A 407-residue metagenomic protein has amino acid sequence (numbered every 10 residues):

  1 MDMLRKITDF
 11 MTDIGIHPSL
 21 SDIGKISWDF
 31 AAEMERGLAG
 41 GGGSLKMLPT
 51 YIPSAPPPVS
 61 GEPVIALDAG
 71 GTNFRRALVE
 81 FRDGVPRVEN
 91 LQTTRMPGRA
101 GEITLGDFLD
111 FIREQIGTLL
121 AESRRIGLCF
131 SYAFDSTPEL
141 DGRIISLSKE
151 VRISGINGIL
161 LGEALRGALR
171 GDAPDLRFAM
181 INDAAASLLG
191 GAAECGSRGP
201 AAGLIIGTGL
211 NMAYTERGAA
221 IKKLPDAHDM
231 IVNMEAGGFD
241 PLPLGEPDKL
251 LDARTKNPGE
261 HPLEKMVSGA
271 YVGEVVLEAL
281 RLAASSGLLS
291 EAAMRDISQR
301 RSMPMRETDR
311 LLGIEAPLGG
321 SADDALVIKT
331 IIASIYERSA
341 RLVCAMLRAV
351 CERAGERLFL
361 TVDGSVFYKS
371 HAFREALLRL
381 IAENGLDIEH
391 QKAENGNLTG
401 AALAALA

Functional and structural regions predicted by a protein language model:
M1-R125, R170, A193-E194, G238 (+1 more regions): ATP-binding/phosphotransfer module of carbohydrate and carboxylate kinases, centering on a glycine-rich
E62-D68, R125-G127, R177-A179, A201-I205 (+3 more regions): Short glycine-aspartate micro-motif
F74, A133-T137, L210-A213, P241 (+1 more regions): Short, acidic Gly/Pro/Ser/Thr-rich loop/turn segments
L78-E80, C129-F130, N182, I205-G207 (+1 more regions): Glycine-rich, histidine-containing beta strand-loop boundary motifs that form or position
P86, E150-S154, L189-V275: Glycine-rich phosphate-binding loop of actin/hexokinase-like ATP-binding domains
T93-D110, F134-A202, K223-F239, R374-E375: Glycine-rich phosphate-binding loop and adjoining helix at the ATP-binding site of ATP-dependent phosphoryl-transfer
S131-S136, A184-S187, S365-Y368, N397: Short, internal active-site loops enriched in acidic
